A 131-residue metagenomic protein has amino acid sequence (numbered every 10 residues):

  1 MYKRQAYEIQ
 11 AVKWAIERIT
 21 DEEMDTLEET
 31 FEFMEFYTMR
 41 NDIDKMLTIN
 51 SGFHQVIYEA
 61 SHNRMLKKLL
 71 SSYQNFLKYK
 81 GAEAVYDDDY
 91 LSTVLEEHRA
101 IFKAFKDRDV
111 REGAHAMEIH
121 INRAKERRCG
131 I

Functional and structural regions predicted by a protein language model:
M1-Y2, E22-M24, E28, G130: Non-catalytic effector/regulatory segments
K3-I19, S51-D88, A124, R128: Hydrophobic, amphipathic alpha-helical faces that serve as interaction scaffolds
R4, M46, N50, V94: Residue-level marker of regulatory loop/turn positions in helix-turn-helix DNA-binding domains and in histidine
Q5, E17-M24, R40-I43, N63-L66 (+1 more regions): Alpha-helix boundary/capping and short turn/kink residues
E8, E23, E97: Acidic-residue sensor for enzyme active/binding pockets
M24-E28, L47, K67, A114: Conserved positions within tetratricopeptide repeat
E28-E35, R40, G52, N75-I131: C-terminal all-alpha effector/ligand-binding and dimerization domain of prokaryotic HTH-type transcriptional repressors
D42-L47, H54: Exposed, interaction-prone assembly regions rather than primary DNA-binding/catalytic cores
